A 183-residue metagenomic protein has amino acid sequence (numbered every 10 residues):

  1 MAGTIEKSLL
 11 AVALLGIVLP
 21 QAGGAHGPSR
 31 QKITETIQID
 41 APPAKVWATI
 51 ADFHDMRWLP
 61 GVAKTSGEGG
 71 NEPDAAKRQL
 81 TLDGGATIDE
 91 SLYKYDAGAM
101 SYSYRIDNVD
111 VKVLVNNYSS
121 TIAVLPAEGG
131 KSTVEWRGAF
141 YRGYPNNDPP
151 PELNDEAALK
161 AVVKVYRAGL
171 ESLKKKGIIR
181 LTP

Functional and structural regions predicted by a protein language model:
M1-L10: Bacterial N-terminal signal peptides that target proteins for export
A11-P20: Bacterial N-terminal signal peptides
Q21-E72: Hydrophobic ligand-binding cavity/cleft-lining segments
R30, D83-G85: Glycine-centered tight beta-turn/hairpin loop motif at sheet-sheet or coil-to-beta transitions
I37, P43, I50-P60, L82 (+2 more regions): Sec/Tat-exported extracytoplasmic proteins
V46-I50, M56, R78, L92 (+3 more regions): Hydrophobic pocket/interface hotspot
W58, G85-T133, A139: Hydrophobic-ligand binding "helix-grip"
T133, A139-P183: A conserved amphipathic terminal alpha-helix motif
